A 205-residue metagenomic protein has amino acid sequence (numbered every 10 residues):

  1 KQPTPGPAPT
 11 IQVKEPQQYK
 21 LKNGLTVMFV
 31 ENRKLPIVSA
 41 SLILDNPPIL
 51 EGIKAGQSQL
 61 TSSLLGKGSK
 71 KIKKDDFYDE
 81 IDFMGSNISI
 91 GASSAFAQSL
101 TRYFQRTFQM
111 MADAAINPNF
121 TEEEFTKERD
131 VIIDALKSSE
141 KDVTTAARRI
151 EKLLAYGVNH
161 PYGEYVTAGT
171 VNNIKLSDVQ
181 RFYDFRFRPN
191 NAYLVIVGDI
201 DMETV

Functional and structural regions predicted by a protein language model:
K1-I43, D201-V205: Proteolytic maturation boundary segments
Q2-Y19, L153-A192: Histidine-acidic residue clusters that define the catalytic metal-binding segment of zinc metallopeptidase domains
V27-V30, S86, Q180-D184: Short beta-strand/turn micro-motifs at beta-sheet edges
V30, K34-N117, R129-D134, T144-G169 (+1 more regions): M16 family metallopeptidases and their MPP-like homologs
S99, I174, I200: Hydrophobic pocket-lining residues within nucleotide cofactor-binding pockets
N119-F125, A135, I174: Peptidyl-prolyl cis-trans isomerase
